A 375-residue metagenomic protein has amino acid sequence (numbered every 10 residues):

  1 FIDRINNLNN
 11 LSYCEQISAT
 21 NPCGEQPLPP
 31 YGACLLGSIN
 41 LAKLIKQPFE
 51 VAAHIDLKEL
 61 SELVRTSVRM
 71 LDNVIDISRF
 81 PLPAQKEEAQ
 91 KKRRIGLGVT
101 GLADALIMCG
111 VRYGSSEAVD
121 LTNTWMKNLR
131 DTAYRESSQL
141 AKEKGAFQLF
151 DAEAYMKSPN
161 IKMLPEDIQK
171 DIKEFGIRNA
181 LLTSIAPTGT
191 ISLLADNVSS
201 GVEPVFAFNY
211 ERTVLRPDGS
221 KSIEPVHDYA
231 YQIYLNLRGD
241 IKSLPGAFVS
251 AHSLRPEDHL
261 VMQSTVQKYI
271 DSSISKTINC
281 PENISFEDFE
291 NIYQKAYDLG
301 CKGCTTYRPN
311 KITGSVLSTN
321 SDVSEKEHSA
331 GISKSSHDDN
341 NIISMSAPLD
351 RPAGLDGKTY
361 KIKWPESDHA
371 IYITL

Functional and structural regions predicted by a protein language model:
F1-A89, R94, G101-C109, V198 (+2 more regions): Function-dense linear segments that define catalytic or interfacial modules in macromolecule-processing proteins
C14, G24-L28, V51-E62, Q85-L97 (+6 more regions): Alpha-helix capping and helix-loop boundary segments enriched in small/acidic/polar residues
E25, L71-D76, S158-I161, D171-R178 (+4 more regions): Catalytic alpha/beta core of large soluble enzyme barrels
P29, A33, S38, L57 (+11 more regions): Alpha-helix initiation and N-capping motif
L63-K86, Q90, R112-T188, D196 (+2 more regions): Internal maturation/activation junctions in enzymes
R94-R112, D288-C301: Hydrophobic/aromatic-rich, well-ordered segments within soluble, folded domains that form packed cores
I95-T100, D131, Y269-I270: Short acidic alpha-helix initiation/capping motifs at coil-to-helix transition points, especially at protein N-termini
M163-E174, S318-T374: Short, Gly/Pro- and small/polar-rich lid/capping loops
